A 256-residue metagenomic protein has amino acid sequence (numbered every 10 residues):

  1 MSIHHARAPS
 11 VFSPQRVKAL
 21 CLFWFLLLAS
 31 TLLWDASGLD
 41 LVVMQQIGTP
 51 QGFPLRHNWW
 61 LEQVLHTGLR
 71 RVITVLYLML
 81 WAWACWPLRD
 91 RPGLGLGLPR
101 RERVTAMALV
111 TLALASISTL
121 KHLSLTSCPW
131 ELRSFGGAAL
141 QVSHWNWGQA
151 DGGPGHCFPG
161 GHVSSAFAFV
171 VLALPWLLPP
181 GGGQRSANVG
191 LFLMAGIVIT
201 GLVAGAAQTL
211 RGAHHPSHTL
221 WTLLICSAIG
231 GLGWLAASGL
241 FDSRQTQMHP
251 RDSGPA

Functional and structural regions predicted by a protein language model:
S2-W81, H122-S124, P129, G137-L140: N-terminal transmembrane-helix/juxtamembrane module of multi-pass inner/ER membrane proteins
V11-Q15, P54-G68, L98, G153 (+2 more regions): Juxtamembrane loop-transmembrane helix junctions in multi-pass integral membrane proteins, especially the extracellular
V17-L20, V142-A256: Membrane-embedded catalytic cores of phosphoryl/pyrophosphoryl-handling enzymes
F23, I73-L76, M107-V110, L193 (+1 more regions): Hydrophobic alpha-helical transmembrane segments of polytopic
L28-L32, L112-S118, I199-T209: Aromatic-anchored segments of alpha-helical transmembrane domains
L33, W81-C85, S116, L120 (+2 more regions): Alpha-helical membrane-inserting segments
A84-L123, A187-M194: Interfacial segments of alpha-helical transmembrane regions
C85-G93, L123-C128, L132, P180-G181 (+2 more regions): Membrane-interfacial segments
